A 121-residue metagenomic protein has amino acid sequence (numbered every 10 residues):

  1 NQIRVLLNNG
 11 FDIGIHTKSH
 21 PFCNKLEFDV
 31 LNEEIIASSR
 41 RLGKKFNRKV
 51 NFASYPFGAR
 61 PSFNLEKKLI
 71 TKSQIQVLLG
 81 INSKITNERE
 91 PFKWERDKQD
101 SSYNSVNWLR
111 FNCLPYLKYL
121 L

Functional and structural regions predicted by a protein language model:
N1-G14, K44-F46, E88: Acidic (Asp/Glu)-rich catalytic clusters
H16, H20: Histidine-centered divalent metal-coordination motifs
K25-F52, F57-L121: C-terminal active-site subregion of NodB/CE4 polysaccharide deacetylases
